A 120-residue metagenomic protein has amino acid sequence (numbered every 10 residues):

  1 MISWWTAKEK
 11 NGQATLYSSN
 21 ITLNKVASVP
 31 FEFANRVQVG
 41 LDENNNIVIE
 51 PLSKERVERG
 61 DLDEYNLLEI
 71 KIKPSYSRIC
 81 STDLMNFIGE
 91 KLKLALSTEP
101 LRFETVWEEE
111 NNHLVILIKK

Functional and structural regions predicted by a protein language model:
M1-I2, A7-K10, L41-N44, V48-K120: Mature exported/compartmentalized surface modules and terminal targeting/interaction regions
M1-S28: N-terminal leader/targeting helix
G12, S28, V37-Q38, E104: Beta-strand elements of modular eukaryotic interaction domains
A14-L16, E32-A34, D42, E109: Short, surface-exposed loop/turn motifs at beta-strand boundaries within globular domains
S18-E32, S77-F87: Short beta-strand-centered segments at strand-helix junctions
N20-V26, E32-F33, V37-G40, V48-L52: Long compositionally biased, domain-poor regions of proteins
